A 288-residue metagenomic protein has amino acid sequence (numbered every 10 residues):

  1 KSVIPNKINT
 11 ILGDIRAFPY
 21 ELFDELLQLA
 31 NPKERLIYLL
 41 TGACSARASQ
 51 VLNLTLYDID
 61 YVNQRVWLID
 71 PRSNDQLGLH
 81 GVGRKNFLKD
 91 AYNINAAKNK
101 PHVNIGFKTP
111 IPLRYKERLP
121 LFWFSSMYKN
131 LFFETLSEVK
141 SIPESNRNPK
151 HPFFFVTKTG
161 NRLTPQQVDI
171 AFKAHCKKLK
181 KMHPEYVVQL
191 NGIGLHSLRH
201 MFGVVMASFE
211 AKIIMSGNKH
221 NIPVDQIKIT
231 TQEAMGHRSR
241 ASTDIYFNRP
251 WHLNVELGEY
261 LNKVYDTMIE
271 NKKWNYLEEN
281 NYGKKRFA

Functional and structural regions predicted by a protein language model:
K1, N9-G13, G78-V82, A211-V224: Short, flexible/disordered intra-domain loops and linkers
K1-L22, K158: Flexible interdomain linker/hinge and immediately adjacent N-terminus of the catalytic tyrosine-recombinase domain
Y20-A48, I227: Basic, Lys/Arg- and aromatic-enriched nucleic-acid-binding interface segment
T41, L52, Q232: The alpha-helix within a helix-turn-helix
L54-T135, S141-E144: Conserved tyrosine-mediated DNA breakage-rejoining catalytic core shared by Y-recombinases
N93, E256-A288: C-terminal secondary-structure termini that scaffold catalytic or DNA-interacting sites
N161-R162, D169-E233: Short, basic (Lys/Arg/His-rich) helix/loop patches that form interaction surfaces in the mid-to-C-terminal regions
I222-D225, A234-D266: Catalytic-site neighborhood detector that most strongly recognizes the C-terminal catalytic loop/helix of tyrosine
